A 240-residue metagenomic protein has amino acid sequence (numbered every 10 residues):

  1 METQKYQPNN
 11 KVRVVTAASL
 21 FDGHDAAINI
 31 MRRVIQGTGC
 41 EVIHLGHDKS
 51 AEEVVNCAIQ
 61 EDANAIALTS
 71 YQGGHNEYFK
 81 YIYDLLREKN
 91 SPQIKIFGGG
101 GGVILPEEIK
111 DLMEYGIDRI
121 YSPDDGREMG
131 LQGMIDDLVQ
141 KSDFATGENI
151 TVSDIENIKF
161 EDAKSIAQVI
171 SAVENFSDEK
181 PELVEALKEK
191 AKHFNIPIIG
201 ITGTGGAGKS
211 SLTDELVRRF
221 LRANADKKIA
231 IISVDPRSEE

Functional and structural regions predicted by a protein language model:
M1-V12: Non-catalytic signal-transmission and effector/linker regions of two-component phosphorelay proteins
L20, G205: The conserved Walker
F21, I28-G133: Cofactor-cradling patches in redox/metallo enzymes
L131-P197: Extreme N-terminal, non-catalytic leader segments that precede Walker-type/kinase nucleotide-binding cores
I199-I201: Hydrophobic anchor at the beta1->P-loop junction of P-loop NTPases
G208: Conserved glycine(s) of the Walker
S211-K227, I231: A conserved segment at the C-terminal end of the G1
E240: Conserved small/polar residues in nucleotide/adenosyl-binding loops
